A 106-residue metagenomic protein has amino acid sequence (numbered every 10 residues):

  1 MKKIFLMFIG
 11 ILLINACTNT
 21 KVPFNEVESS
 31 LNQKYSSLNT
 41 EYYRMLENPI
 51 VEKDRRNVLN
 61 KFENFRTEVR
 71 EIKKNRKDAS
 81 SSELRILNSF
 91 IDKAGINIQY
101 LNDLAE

Functional and structural regions predicted by a protein language model:
M1-T20: Sec-dependent bacterial lipoprotein signal peptides
K2, Y43, E47, I72: Sparse, context-dependent recognition of short Cys/His-centered cofactor- or disulfide-binding micro-motifs
K3-I4, S29, K74: Intrinsic disorder/low-complexity segments enriched in polar/small residues
I9-L13, N48, K77: Generic secretory/membrane-interface signal
G10-I11, A16, V27, Y35 (+4 more regions): Generic low-complexity, intrinsically disordered sequence content enriched in small uncharged/hydrophobic residues
C17-L59: Immediate post-signal-peptide N-terminus of mature secreted/exported proteins
E52-E106: Intrinsically disordered, glycine/charged-rich N-terminal periplasmic/extracytoplasmic linker segments that lie
